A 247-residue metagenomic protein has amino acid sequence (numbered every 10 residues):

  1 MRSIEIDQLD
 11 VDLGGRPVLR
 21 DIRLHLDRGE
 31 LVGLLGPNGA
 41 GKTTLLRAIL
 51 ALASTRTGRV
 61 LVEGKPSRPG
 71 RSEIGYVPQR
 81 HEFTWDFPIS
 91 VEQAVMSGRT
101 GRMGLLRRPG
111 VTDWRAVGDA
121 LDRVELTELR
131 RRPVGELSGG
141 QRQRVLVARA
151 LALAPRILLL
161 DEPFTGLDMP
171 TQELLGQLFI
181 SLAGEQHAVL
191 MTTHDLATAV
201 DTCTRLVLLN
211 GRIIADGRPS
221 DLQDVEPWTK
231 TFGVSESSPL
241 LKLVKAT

Functional and structural regions predicted by a protein language model:
G58-S72: Conserved ABC transporter NBD signature motif
P66, G211-D221: Conserved switch/coupling elements of ABC/ABC-like ATPase nucleotide-binding domains
V111-L129: Conserved ABC ATPase "signature" region
P133-L137, Q141: Conserved ABC ATPase signature
L158-D161: Catalytic Walker B motif of ABC-type/P-loop ATPase nucleotide-binding domains
T193-H194: H-loop/switch region of ABC-family ATPase nucleotide-binding domains
S220, D224-T247: ABC ATPase nucleotide-binding domains
